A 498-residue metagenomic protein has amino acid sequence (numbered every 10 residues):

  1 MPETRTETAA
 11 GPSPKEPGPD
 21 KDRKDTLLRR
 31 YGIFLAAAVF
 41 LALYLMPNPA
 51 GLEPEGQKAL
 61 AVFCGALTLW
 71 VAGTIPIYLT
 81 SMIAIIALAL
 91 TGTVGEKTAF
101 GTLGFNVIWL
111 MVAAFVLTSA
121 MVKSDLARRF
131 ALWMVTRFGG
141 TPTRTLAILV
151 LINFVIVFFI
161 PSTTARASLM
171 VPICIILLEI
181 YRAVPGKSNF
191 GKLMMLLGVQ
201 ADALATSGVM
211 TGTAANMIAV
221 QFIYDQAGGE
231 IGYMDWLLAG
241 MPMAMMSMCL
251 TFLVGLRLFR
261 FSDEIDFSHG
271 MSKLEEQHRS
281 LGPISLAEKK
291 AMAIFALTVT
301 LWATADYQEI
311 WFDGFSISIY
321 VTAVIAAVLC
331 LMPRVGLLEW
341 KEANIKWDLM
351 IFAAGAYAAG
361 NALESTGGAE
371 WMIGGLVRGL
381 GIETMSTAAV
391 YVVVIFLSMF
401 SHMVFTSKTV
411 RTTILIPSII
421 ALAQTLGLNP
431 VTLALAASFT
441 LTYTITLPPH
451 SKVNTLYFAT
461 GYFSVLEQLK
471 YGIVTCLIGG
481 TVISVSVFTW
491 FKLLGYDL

Functional and structural regions predicted by a protein language model:
M1-L110, D235-G374, V474-C476, G480 (+1 more regions): Hydrophobic transmembrane alpha-helices of multi-pass small-molecule transporters
N48, G65, Y78-P185, W347-L349 (+1 more regions): Membrane-embedded alpha-helical segments and adjacent helix-loop junctions characteristic of multi-pass solute
L52-G56, T74, L103-G104, M121 (+17 more regions): Alpha-helix capping and helix-loop boundary segments enriched in small/acidic/polar residues
T68-P76, I152-S162, V199-M210, F396-K408 (+1 more regions): Transmembrane alpha-helix interface/packing and boundary motifs in multi-pass membrane proteins, characterized by
I83, I148-L149, L197, A239 (+3 more regions): Hydrophobic core positions of alpha-helical segments in small-molecule transporters and transporter systems
N106-V116, I160-S168, W236-F252, T432-T442: Alpha-helical transmembrane segments
I180-G186, M241, A354-A359, L363 (+2 more regions): C-terminal transmembrane helix pair
Y181-F261, V453-V487: Membrane-core helix-loop-helix motifs of multi-pass transport proteins
